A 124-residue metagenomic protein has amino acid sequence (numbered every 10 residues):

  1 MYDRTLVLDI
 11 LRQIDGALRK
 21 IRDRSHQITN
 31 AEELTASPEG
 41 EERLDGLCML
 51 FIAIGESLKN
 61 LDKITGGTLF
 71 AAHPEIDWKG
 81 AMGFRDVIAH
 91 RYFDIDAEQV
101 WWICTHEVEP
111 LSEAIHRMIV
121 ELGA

Functional and structural regions predicted by a protein language model:
M1-A124: Solvent-exposed interaction patches of small proteins and small membrane subunits
